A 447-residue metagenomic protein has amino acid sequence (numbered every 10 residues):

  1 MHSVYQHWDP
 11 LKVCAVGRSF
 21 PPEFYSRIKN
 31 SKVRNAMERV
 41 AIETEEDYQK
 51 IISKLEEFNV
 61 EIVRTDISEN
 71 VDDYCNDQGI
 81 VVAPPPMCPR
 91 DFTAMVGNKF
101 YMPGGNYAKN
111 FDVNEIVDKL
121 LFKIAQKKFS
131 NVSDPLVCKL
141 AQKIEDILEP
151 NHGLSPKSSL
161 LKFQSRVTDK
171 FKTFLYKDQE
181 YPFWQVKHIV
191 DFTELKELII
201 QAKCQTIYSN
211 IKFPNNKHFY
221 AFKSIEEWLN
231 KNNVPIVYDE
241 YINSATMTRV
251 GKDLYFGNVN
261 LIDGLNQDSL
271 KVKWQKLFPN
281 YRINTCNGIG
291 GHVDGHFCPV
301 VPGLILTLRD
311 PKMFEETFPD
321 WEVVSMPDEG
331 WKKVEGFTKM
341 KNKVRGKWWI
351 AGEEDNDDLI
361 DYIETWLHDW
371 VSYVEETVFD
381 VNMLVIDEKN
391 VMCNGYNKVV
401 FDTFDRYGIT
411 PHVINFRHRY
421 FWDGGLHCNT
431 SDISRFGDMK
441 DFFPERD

Functional and structural regions predicted by a protein language model:
M1-D447: The feature marks the mature, well-folded catalytic cores of soluble enzymes
